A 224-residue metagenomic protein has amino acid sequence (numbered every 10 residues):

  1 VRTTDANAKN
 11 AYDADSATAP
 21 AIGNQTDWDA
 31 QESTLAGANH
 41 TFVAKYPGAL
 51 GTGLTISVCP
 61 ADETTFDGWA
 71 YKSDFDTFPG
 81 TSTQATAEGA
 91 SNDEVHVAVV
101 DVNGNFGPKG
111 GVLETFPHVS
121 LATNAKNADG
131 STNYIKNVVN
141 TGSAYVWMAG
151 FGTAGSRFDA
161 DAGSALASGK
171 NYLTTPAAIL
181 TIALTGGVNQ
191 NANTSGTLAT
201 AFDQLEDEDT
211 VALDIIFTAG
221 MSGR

Functional and structural regions predicted by a protein language model:
V1-R224: Surface-exposed assembly/interface segments
